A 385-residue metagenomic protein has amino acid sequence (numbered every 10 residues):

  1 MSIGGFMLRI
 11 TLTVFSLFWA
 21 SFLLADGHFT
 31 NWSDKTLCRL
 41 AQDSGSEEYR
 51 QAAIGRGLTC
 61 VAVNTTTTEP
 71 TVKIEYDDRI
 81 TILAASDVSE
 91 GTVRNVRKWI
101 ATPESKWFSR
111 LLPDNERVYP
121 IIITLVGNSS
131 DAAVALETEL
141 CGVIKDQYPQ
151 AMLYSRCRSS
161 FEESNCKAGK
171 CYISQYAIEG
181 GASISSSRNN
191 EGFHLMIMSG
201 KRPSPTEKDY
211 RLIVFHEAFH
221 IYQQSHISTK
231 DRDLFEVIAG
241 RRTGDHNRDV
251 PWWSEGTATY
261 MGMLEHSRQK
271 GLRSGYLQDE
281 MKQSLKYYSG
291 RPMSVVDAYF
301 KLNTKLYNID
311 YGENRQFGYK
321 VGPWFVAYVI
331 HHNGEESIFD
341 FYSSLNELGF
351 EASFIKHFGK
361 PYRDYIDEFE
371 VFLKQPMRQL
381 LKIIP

Functional and structural regions predicted by a protein language model:
L8-S16: Sec-dependent signal peptide recognition, specifically the positively charged N-region followed immediately by
L23-A25: Boundary at the C-terminal end of the N-terminal hydrophobic targeting segment
V72-G91, M198: Acidic/histidine-rich, surface-exposed loop or edge segments in extracytoplasmic proteins
A84-A182, R211, F215-A218, S225: Zn2+-dependent metallopeptidase catalytic core
K98, N346-P385: Beta/coil-rich, acidic/histidine-enriched accessory regions frequently appended to metallopeptidases
S164-S289: Zinc-dependent metallopeptidase catalytic helix centered on the HExxH motif and its immediate flanking segment
T257, M261, E265, K282-D364: Active-site-proximal alpha-helical
